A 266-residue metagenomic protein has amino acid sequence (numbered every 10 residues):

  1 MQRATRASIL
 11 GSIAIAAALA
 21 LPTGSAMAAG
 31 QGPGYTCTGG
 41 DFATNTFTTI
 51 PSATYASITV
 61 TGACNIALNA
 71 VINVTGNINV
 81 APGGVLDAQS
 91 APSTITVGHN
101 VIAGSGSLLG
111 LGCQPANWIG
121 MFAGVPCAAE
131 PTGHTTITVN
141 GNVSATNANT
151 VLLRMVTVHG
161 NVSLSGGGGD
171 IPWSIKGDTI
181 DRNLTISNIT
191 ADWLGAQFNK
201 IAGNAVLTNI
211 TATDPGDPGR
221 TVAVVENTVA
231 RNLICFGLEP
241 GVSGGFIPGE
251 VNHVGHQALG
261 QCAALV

Functional and structural regions predicted by a protein language model:
M1-A29: Secretory targeting and sorting signals
S12-P22, N142-A145, F246-V251, G255: Hydrophobic alpha-helical membrane segments, chiefly transmembrane helices and signal peptide h-regions, characterized
P33-S52, A63-I72, G83-T96, S107-T138 (+6 more regions): Extracellular beta-strand-rich, repetitive "passenger/adhesive" scaffolds that bind or process carbohydrates
V74, I78-V80, V97, V101 (+9 more regions): Fold-core signature of tandem repeat domains
S163, T185, V206, T211 (+4 more regions): General marker for long, soluble alpha-helical cores
